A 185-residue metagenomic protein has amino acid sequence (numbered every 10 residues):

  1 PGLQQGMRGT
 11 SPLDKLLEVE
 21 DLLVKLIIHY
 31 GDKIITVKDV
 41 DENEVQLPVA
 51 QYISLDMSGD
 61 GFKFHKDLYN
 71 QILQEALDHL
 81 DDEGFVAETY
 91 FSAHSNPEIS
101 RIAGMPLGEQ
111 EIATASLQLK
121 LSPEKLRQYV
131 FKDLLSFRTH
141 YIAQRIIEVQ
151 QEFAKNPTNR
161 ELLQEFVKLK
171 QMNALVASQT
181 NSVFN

Functional and structural regions predicted by a protein language model:
P1-E88, I102-G104, A113-A115, A143-I146: Non-catalytic protein-protein interaction segments used by genome-maintenance enzymes to assemble and couple activities
S58, D67-N185: Bacterial replisome coupling helices
